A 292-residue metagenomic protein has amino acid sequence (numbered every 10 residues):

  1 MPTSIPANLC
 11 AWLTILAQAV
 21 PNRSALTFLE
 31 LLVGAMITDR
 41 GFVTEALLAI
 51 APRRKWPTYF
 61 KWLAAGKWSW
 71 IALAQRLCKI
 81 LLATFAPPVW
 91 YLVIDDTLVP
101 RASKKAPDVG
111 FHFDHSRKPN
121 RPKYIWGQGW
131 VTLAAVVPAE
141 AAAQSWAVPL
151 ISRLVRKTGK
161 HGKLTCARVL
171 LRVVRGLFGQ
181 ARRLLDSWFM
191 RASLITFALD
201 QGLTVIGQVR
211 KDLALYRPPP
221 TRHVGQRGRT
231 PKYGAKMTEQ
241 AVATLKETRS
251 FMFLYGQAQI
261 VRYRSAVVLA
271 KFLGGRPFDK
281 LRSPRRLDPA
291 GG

Functional and structural regions predicted by a protein language model:
M1-A7, A11: Intrinsically disordered, low-complexity and often Lys/Arg-enriched segments
W12, L16-S24, D39-K104, D108-G110 (+3 more regions): Electropositive nucleic-acid engagement tracts
L26-T38: Short, amphipathic alpha-helical "recognition" segments used to contact nucleic acids or chromatin
A46, W90-A102, L133, R182-M190 (+1 more regions): Short, conserved catalytic/metal-binding motifs centered on acidic residues
A49, W56-K61, S116-Q180, G275-G292: Electropositive, glycine- and tryptophan-enriched low-complexity nucleic-acid-binding patches
A64-S145, P149-R153, L254-P277: Active-site-proximal, Lys/Arg-enriched surface segment that forms a nucleic-acid-binding/basic interface patch
A143-W146, S152-K160, T204-I206, R210-K211 (+1 more regions): An anionic, glycine-rich sequence signature occurring as long contiguous blocks
R156-G225: Domain-level cores of phosphate- or acyl-group-handling catalytic modules
